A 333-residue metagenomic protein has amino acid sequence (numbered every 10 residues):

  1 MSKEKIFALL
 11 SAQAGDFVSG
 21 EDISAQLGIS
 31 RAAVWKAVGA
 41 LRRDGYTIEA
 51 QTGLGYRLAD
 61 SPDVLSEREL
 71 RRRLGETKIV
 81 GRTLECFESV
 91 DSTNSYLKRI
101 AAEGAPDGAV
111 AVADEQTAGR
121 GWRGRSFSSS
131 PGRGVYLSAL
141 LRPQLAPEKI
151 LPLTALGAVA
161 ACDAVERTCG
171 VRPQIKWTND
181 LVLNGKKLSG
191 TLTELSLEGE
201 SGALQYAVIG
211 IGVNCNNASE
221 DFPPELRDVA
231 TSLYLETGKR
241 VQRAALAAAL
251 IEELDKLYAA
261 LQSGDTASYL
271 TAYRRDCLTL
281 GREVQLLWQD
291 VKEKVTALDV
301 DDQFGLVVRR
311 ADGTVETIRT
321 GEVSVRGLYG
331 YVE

Functional and structural regions predicted by a protein language model:
M1-S30, G39, R43-D44, L145-K149 (+2 more regions): Long, positively charged amphipathic alpha-helical accessory segments at protein N-termini or as interdomain linkers
S2-E166, K187-S189, V241: N-terminal lobe of the biotin/lipoate ligase/transferase fold
A50-T52, K176, V300-D301: Short, ordered beta-strand-loop transition motifs
E88, I175-W177: Short loop/edge segments at beta-strand edges and connector loops that shape dinucleotide/nucleotide cofactor-binding
